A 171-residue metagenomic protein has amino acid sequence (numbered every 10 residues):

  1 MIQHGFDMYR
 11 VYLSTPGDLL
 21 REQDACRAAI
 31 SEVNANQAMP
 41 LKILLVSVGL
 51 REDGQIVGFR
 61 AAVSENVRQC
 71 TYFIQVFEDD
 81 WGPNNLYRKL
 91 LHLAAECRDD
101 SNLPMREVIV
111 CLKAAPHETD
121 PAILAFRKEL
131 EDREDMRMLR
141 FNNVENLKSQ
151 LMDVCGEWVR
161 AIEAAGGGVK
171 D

Functional and structural regions predicted by a protein language model:
M1-V76, N102-M105, V169-D171: Conserved N-terminal substructure of TIR/SEFIR domains
Q3, L112-D171: C-terminal interaction surface of TIR/SEFIR-family domains
R21, G82-L86, D120, S149: Extracytoplasmic/secreted cell-surface and envelope-processing proteins
A25, A29, A62, N66 (+4 more regions): Alpha-helical scaffold elements adjacent to nucleotide-binding pockets in ATP/GTP-utilizing enzyme cores
S47-E52, E78, L86-K89, L112: Structured N-terminal alpha/beta-domain signature that marks small ligand/cofactor-binding or signaling modules
D53, D79-D80, P104-T119, E145: Short beta-alpha junction loops
I74, E107-C111, L139: Hydrophobic/aromatic beta-strand patches that form the interior of the parallel beta-sheet core in alpha/beta enzyme
D79-D100: Conserved TIR/SEFIR loop-to-helix hotspot centered on a Trp-containing motif with a nearby acidic residue
